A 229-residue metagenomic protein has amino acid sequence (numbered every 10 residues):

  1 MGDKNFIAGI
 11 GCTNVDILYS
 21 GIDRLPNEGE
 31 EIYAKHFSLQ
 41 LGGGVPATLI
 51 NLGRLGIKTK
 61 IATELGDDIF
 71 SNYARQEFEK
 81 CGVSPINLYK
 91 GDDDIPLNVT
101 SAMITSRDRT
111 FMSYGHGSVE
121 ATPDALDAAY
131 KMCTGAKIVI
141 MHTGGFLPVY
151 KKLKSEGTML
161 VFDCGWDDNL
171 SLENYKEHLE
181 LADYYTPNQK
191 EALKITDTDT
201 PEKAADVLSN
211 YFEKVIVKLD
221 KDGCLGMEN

Functional and structural regions predicted by a protein language model:
M1-E64, I69-Y73, K80: Glycine-rich phosphate/adenosyl-contacting loop at the front of the ribokinase-like
G2-T13, E77-K90, M103-N229: Ribokinase/PfkB-type carbohydrate-kinase core domain
S38-G42, G91, T198: A generic helix-loop boundary/linker signal
I95-L97: Short acidic/glycine-enriched loop/turn segments that link adjacent beta-strands
